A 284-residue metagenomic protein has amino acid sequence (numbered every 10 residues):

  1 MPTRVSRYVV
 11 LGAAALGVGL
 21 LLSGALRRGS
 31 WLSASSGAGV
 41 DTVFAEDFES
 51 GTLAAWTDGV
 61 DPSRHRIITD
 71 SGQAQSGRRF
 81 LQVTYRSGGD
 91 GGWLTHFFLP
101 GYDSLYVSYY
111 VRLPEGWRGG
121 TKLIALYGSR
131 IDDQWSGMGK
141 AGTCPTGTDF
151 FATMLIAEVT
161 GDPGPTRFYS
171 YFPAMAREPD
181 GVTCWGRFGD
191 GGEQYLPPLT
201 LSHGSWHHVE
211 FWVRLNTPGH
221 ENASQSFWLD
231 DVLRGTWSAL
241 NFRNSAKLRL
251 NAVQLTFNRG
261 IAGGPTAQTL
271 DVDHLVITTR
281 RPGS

Functional and structural regions predicted by a protein language model:
W31-D61, G142: Extracellular carbohydrate-recognition regions
T52-Q82: Extracellular glycan-recognition surfaces and repeat-rich motifs
G77, S104, Y110, Q194-W212 (+1 more regions): Trp-centered recognition loops
L81-S108, W135-K140, C184-L196: Secreted extracellular polysaccharide-interacting domains
W93, W117-M138, H220-S224: Beta-strand acidic-aromatic groove motif in beta-rich domains, primarily in extracellular
S129-D190: Glycan-recognition/cleft segments
H208-L240: Carbohydrate-binding surfaces in secreted/extracellular proteins
W237-D271: Flexible glycan-contacting loops in extracellular carbohydrate-active proteins
